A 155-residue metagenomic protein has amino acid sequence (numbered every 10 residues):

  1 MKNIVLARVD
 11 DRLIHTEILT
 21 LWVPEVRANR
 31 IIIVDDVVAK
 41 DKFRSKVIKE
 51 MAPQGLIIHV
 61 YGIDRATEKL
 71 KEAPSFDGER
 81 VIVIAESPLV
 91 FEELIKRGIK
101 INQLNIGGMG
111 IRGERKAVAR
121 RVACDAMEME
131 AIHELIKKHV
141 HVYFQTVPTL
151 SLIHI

Functional and structural regions predicted by a protein language model:
M1, K49-A52, H133-I136: Short, conserved catalytic or adaptor-binding loops enriched in Gly and charged residues
K2-R8, R115-V118: Short, basic, glycine/proline-bearing loop/turn elements
I4, V9, L13-E17, L21 (+2 more regions): Positively charged, polar, low-complexity stretches
E86-A131: Long, charge-patterned amphipathic alpha-helical coiled-coil/hairpin "stalk" segments used as oligomerization
G108, F144-T146: Short, structured patches in soluble enzyme cores that scaffold and shape functional sites
V147-S151: A short, acidic, flexible beta-alpha connecting loop/helix-capping segment that sits on the rim of active
I153-I155: Conserved small/polar residues in nucleotide/adenosyl-binding loops
